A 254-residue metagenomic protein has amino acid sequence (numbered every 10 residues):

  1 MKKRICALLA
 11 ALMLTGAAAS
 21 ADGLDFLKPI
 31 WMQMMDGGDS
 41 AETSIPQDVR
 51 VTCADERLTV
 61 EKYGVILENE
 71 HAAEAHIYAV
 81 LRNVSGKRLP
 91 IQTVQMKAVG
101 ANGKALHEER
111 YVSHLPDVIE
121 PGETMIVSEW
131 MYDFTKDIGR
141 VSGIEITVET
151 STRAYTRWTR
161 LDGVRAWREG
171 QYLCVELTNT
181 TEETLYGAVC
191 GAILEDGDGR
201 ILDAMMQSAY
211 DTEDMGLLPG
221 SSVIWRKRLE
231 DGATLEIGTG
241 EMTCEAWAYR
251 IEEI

Functional and structural regions predicted by a protein language model:
M1-G23: Sec-dependent N-terminal signal peptides of Gram-positive bacterial secreted proteins and lipoproteins
A7, S20-C174, T178-V189, E195-I254: Membrane engagement elements in two modes
